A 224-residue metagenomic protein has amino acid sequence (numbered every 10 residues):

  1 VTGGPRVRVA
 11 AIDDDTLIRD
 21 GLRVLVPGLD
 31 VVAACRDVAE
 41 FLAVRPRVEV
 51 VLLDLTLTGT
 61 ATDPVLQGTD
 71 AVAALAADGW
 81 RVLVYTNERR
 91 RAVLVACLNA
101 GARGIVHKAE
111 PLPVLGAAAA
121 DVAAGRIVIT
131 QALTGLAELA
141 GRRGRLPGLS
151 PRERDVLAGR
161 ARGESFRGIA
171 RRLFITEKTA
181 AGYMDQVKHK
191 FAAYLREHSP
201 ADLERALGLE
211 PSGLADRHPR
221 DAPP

Functional and structural regions predicted by a protein language model:
G4-L17, L22-V26, L149: Conserved acidic segment of CheY-like receiver
A34-V50, G59-T60: Acidic, metal-coordinating helix/loop segments flanking the phosphotransfer/catalytic sites of two-component signaling
L52-A73: Conserved phosphotransfer microenvironments
E88-A92: Negatively charged, flexible loop motifs adjacent to catalytic sites in prokaryotic signal transduction proteins
L94-N99, R103-P147, P151, R205 (+1 more regions): Short, flexible helix-to-coil linker/hinge segments that flank and couple to helix-turn-helix
E138, R142-D185, L214, P224: Helix-turn-helix DNA-binding segment
D185-P224: Basic, Lys/Arg-enriched C-terminal extension of HTH/homeodomain DNA-binding domains
